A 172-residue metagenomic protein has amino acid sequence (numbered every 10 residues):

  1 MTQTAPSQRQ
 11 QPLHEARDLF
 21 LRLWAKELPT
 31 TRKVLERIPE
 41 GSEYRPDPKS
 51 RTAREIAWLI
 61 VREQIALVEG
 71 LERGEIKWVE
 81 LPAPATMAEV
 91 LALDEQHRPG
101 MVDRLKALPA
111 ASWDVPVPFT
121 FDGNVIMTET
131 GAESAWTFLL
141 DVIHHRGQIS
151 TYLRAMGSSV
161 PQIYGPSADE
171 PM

Functional and structural regions predicted by a protein language model:
T2, S7, L21-L35, G41-P82 (+1 more regions): Short, contiguous alpha-helical
R9-D18: Short, low-complexity N-terminal intrinsically disordered segments enriched in polar/charged residues
P39-E40, P109: Proline-centered flexible-loop/turn and helix-kink motifs
E69-A110: Helix-adjacent hinge/juxtasegments
D103, A107-A111, T151, A155-S158: Alpha-helix capping at helix-to-loop junctions
A107-N124: Acidic catalytic patch
